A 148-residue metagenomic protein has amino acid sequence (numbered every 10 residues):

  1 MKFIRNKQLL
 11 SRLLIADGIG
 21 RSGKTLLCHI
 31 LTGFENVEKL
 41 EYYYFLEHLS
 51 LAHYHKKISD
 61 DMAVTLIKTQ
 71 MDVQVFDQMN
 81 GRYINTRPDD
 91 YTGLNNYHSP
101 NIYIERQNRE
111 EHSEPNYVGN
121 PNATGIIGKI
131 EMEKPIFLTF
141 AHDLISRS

Functional and structural regions predicted by a protein language model:
M1-K7: Pre-Walker A adenine-sensing motif
L10-L13, P135: Pre-Walker A (Motif I) flank of P-loop NTPase domains
A16: Hydrophobic anchor at the beta1->P-loop junction of P-loop NTPases
I19: Short, aromatic/basic-rich helix-turn unit that serves as a nucleic-acid recognition element
S22-V37: A conserved segment at the C-terminal end of the G1
Y43-A141: PAPS-dependent sulfation machinery
F140-S148: ATP-dependent NMP and nucleoside kinases share a basic, alpha-helical "lid"
